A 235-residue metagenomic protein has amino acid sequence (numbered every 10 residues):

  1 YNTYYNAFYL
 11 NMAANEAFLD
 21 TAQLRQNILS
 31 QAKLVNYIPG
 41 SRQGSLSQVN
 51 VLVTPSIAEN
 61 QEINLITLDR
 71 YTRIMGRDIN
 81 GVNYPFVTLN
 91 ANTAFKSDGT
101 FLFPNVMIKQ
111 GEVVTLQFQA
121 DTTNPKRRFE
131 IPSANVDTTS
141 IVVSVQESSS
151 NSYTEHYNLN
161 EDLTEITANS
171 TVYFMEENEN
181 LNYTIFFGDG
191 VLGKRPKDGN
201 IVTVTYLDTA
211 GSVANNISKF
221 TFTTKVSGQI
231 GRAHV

Functional and structural regions predicted by a protein language model:
Y1-R232: Signature of Asx- and small-polar-rich beta-strand/turn repeats characteristic of beta-solenoid architectures
